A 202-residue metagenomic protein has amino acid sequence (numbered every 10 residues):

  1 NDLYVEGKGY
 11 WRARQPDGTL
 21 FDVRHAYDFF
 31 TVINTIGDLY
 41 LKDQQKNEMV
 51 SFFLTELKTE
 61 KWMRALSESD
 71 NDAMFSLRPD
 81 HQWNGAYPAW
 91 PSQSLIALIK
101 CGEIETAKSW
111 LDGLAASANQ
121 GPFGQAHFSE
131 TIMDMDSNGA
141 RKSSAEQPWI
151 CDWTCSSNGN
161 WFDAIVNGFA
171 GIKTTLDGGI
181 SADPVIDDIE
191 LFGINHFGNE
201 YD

Functional and structural regions predicted by a protein language model:
D2-P88, D112-A115, N119-A145, H196-N199: Extended glycan-interaction surfaces of carbohydrate-active proteins
D17-F21, H81-N84, I96, C151-W153 (+2 more regions): Generic recognition of flexible, low-complexity loop/linker segments
V23-I36, N84-K100, T154-N167: Well-ordered alpha-helical segments within folded domains of soluble proteins
K100-D202: Non-catalytic C-terminal accessory modules of carbohydrate-active enzymes
